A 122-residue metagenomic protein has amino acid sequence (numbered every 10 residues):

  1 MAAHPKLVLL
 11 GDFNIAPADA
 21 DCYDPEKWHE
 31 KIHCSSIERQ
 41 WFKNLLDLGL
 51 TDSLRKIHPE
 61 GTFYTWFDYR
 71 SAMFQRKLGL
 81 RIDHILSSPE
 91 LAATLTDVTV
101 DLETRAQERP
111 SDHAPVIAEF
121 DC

Functional and structural regions predicted by a protein language model:
M1-I82: Metal-dependent phosphoesterases centered on the DNase I-like endonuclease/exonuclease/phosphatase
D12, S53, L86, H113 (+1 more regions): A residue-level signal for conserved active-site and pocket-lining positions in enzyme catalytic cores
L91-T94: Short helix-loop capping/hinge motifs at secondary-structure junctions, enriched in acidic/polar residues
T99-C122: Surface polyanion/phosphate-binding segment centered on an Asp-His-Pro turn
